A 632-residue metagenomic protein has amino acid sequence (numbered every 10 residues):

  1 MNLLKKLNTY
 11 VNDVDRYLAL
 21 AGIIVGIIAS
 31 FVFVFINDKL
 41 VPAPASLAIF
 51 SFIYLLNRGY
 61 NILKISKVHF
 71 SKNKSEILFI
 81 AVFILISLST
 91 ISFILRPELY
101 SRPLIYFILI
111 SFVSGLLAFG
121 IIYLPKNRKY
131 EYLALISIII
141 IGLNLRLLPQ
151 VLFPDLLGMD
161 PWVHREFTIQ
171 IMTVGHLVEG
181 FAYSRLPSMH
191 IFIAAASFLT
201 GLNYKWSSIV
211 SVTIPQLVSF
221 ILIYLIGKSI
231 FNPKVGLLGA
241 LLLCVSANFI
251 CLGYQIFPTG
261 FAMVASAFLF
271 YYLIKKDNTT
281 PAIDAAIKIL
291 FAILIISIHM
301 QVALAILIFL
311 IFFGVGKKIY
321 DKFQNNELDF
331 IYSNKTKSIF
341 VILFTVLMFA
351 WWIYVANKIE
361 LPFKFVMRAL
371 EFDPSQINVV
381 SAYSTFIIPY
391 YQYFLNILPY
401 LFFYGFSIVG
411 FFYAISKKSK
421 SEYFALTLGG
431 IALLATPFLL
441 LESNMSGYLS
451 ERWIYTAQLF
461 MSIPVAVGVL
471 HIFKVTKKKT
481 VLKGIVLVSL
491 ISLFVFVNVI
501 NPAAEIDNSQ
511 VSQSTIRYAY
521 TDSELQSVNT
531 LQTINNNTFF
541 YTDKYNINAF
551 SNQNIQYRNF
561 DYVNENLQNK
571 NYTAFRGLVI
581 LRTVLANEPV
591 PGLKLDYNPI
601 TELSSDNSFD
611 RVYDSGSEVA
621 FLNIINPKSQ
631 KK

Functional and structural regions predicted by a protein language model:
M1-Y132, K628-K632: Membrane-embedded, hydrophobic transmembrane alpha-helices
G22-G26, L133-I140, L343, I415-E442: Transmembrane alpha-helix segments characteristic of polytopic inner-membrane glycan-assembly/cell-envelope
I36-A45, L157-P161, C251-P258, A262 (+1 more regions): Transmembrane catalytic cores of multi-pass membrane glycosyltransferases and polysaccharide-assembly enzymes
Y106-I110, T259, L304-A305, M445-K477: Hydrophobic/aromatic-rich transmembrane helices and adjacent perimembrane loops
L117-I121, N396-K420: Hydrophobic, aromatic-rich transmembrane alpha-helices and their immediate juxtamembrane boundary segments
P125-R128, T279-A282, Q324-T336, I408-L433 (+1 more regions): Membrane-interface helix-loop-helix junctions at transmembrane boundaries of multi-pass membrane enzymes, predominantly
I138-L145, M189, I193-T200, V210-F313 (+1 more regions): Membrane-embedded helix bundles of polyisoprenyl
T213, I221, S229-I230, L252 (+3 more regions): Extracytoplasmic
